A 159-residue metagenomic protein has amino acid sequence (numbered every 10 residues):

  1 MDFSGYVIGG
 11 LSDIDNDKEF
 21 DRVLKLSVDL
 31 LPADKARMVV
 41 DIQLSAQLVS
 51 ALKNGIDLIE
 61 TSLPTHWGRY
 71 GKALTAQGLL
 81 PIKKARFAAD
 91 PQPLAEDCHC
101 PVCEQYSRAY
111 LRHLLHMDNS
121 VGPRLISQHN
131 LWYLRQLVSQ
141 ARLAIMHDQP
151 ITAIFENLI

Functional and structural regions predicted by a protein language model:
M1-L94: Glycine-rich phosphate/ribose-binding loops and adjacent secondary-structure elements that form binding surfaces
D97-I159: C-terminal extensions of enzymes
